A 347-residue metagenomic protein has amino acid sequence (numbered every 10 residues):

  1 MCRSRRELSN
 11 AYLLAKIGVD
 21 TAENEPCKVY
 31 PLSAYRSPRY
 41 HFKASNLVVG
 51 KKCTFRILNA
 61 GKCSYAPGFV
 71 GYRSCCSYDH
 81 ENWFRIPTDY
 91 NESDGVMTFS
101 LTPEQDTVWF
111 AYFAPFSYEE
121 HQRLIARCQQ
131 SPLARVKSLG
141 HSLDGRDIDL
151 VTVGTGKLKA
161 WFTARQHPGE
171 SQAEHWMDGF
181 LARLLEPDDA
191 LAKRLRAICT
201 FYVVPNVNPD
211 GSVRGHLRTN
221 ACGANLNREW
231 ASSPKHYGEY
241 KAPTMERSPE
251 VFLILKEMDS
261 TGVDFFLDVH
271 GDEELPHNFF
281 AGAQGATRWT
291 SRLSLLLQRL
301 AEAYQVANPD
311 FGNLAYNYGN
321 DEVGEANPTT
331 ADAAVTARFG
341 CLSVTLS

Functional and structural regions predicted by a protein language model:
M1-V108: Extreme N-terminal flexible tails
R5, N10-L14, W83, F113 (+6 more regions): Intrinsically disordered, low-complexity regions
K43, R56, W109-A111, Y202 (+2 more regions): Beta-strand cores of modular interaction/reader domains in eukaryotic scaffold and signaling proteins, especially PDZ
N46, I57-G61, Y112-F116, V207 (+2 more regions): Residues that form ligand- and interface-recognition hot spots within folded domains
Y65-A66, A111, Y118-H121, E170-Q172 (+1 more regions): Short helix/loop capping segments that flank catalytic or ligand/cofactor-binding pockets
V70-M97, A126-R135, V153-A160, R218 (+2 more regions): Generic structural signal for short, solvent-exposed loop/turn connectors between secondary structure elements
Y90-D144: Extended acidic/polar, glycine-enriched regions that form or flank non-catalytic beta-rich accessory modules
L133-T336, C341-S347: Active-site/substrate-binding loop(s) of hydrolase catalytic cores
